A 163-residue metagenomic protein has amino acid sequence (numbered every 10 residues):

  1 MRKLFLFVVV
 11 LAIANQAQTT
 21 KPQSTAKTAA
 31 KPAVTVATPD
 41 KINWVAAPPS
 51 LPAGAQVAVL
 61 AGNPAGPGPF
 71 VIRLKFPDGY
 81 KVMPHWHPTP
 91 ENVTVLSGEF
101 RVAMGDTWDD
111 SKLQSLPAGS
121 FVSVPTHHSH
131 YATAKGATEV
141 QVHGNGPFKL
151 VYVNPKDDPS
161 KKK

Functional and structural regions predicted by a protein language model:
L4-A12: Sec-dependent N-terminal signal peptides
I13-A17: Sec/Tat signal peptide C-region and signal peptidase I cleavage site
T19-F70, P155-K163: A short, N-terminal "cap"/entry segment at the start of jelly-roll beta-barrel domains of the cupin/DSBH fold
A33-T35, S111, Y131-K163: Double-stranded beta-helix
L60, G119, V140: Divalent metal-coordination and catalytic microenvironments
N63-A65, G79, F100, D106-H127: Short acidic-glycine-tyrosine-enriched beta hairpin
P77-Y80, W86-T107: Glycine- and acidic-residue-biased ligand/ion/polar-headgroup-sensing regions
